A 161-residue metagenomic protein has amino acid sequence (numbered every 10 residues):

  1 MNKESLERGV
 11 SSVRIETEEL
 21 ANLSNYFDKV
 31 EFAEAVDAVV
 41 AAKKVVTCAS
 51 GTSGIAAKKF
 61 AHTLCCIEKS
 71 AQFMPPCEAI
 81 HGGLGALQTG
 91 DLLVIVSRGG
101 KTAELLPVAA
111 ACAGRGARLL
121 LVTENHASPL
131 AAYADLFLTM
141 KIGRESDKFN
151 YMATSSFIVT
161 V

Functional and structural regions predicted by a protein language model:
M1-K43: An N-terminal, well-structured beta->alpha segment
K44-S50, G54-V161: Glycine-rich phosphate-binding loops that contact phosphosugars or nucleotide phosphates
